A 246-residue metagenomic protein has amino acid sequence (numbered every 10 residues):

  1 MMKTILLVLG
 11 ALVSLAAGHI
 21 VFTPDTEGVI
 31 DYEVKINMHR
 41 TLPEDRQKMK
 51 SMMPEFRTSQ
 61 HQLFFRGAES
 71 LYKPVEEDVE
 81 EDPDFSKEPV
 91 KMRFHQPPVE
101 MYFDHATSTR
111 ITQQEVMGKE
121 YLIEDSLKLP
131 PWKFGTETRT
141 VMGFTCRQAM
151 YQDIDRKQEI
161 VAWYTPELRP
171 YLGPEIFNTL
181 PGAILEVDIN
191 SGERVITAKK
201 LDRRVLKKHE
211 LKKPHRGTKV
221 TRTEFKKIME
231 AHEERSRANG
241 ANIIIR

Functional and structural regions predicted by a protein language model:
M1-I5: Positively charged n-region of N-terminal signal peptides that target proteins for export
G10-G18: Hydrophobic h-region of N-terminal signal peptides that target proteins for export in Gram-negative bacteria
H19-R246: Extended soluble regions of mature proteins
